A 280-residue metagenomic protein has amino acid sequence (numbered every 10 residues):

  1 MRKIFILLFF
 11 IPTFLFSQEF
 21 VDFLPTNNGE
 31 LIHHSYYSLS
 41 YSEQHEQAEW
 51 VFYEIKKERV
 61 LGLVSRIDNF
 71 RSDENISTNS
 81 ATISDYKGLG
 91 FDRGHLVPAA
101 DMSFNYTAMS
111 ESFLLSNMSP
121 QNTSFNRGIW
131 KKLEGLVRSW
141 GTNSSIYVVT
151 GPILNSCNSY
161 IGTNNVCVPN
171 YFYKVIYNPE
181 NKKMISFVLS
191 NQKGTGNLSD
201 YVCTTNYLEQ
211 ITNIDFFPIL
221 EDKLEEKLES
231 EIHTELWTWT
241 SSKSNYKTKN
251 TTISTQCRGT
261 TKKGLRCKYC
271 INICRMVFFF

Functional and structural regions predicted by a protein language model:
M1-R2, C274: Short, intrinsically disordered low-complexity segments
R2-K3, K174: Basic side chains
K3-F16: Sec-dependent N-terminal signal peptides
L15-S254: Domain-level detector for secreted/extracellular nuclease and nuclease-toxin modules, and for the ENPP-like C-terminal
W237-F280: Intrinsically disordered, low-complexity regulatory regions of eukaryotic proteins
